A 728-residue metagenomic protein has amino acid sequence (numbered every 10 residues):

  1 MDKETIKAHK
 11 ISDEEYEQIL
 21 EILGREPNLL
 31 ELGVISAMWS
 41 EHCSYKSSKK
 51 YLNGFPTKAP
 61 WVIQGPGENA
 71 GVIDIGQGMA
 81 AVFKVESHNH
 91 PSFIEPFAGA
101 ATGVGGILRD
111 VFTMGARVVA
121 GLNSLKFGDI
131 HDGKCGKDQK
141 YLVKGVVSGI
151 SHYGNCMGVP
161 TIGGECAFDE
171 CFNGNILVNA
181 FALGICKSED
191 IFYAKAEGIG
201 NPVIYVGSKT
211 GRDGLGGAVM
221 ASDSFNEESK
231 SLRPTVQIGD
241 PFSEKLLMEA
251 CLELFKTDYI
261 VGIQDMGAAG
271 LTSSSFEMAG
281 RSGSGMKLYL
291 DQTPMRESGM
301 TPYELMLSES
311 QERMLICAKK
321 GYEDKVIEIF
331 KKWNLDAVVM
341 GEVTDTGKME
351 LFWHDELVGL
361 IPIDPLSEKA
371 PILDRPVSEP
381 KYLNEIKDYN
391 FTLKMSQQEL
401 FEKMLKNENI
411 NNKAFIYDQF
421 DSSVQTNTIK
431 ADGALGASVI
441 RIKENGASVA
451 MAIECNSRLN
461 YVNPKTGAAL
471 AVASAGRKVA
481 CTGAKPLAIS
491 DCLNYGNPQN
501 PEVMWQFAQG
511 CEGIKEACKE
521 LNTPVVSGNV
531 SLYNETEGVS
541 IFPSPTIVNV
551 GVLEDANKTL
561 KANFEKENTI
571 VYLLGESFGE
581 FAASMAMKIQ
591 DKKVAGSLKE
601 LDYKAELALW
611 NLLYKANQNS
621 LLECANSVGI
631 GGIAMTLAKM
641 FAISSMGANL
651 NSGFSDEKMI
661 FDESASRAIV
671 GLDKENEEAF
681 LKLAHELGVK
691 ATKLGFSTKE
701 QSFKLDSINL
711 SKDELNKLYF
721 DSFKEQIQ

Functional and structural regions predicted by a protein language model:
M1-H9, E15-Y16, E21, E26-L32 (+11 more regions): Glycine-/charge-enriched secondary-structure boundary and capping motifs
L20, E95, D138, T235-I238 (+7 more regions): Conserved short-loop catalytic and cofactor-binding motifs
L30-L246, L252-V261, F276-G280, M286-P294 (+3 more regions): Glycine-rich phosphate/pyrophosphate-binding loop regions near the starts of catalytic domains
S224-F242, G347, K592-L612, E700-Q701: Short peripheral tails and domain-boundary helices/loops at the edges of structured domains
G239-L246, M266-G270, A605, G629: Short, contiguous, pocket-lining structural segments that sit at or immediately flank catalytic/ligand-binding sites
L247-C251, L609, L613: Generic hydrophobic alpha-helical segments
